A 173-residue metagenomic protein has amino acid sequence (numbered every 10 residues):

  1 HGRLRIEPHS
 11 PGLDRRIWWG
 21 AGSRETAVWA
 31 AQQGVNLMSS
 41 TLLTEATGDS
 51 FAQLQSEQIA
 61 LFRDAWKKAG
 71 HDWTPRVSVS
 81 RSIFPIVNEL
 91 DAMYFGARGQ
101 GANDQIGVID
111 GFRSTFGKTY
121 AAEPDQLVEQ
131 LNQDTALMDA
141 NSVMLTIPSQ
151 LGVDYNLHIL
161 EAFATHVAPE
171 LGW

Functional and structural regions predicted by a protein language model:
H1-W173: Active-site-adjacent structural elements that line small-molecule/cofactor binding pockets in enzymes
